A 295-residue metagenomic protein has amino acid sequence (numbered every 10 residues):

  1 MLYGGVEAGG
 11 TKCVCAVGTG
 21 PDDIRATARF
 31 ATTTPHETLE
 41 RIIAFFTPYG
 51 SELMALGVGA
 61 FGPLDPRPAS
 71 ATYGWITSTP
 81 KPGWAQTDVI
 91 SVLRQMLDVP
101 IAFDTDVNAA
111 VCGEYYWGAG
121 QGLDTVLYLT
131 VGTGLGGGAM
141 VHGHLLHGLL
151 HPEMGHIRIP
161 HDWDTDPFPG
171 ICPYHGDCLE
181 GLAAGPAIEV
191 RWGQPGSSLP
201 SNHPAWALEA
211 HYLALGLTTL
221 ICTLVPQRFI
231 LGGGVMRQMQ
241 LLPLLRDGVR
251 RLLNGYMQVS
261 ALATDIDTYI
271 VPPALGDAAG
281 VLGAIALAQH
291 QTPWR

Functional and structural regions predicted by a protein language model:
M1-A55, L64-T72, S91-V99, G113-T125 (+1 more regions): ATP-binding/phosphotransfer module of carbohydrate and carboxylate kinases, centering on a glycine-rich
E7, G57-F61, Y128-G134, G138: Short beta-strand segments
C13-V17, L135-M140: Short beta-strand scaffold segments in enzyme catalytic cores
T32-T33, P152-G155: A short acidic/small-residue loop/turn micro-motif
S70-Q86: A charged helix-plus-loop insertion that forms the helical arch/lid used to bind and gate nucleic-acid substrates
I101-T105: General beta-strand structural signal in soluble alpha/beta enzymes
A110-Y116, G137-A139, R158: Adenylate-forming
